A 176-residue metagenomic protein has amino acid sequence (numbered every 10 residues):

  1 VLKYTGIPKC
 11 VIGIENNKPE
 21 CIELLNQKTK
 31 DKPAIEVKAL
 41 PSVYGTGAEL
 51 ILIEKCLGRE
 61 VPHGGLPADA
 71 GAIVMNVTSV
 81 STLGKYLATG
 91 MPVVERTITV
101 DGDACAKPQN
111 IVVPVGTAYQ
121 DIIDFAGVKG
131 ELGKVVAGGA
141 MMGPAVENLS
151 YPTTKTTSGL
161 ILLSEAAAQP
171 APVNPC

Functional and structural regions predicted by a protein language model:
V1-T5: Histidine-anchored nucleotide/phosphate-binding helix
P8-Y119, F125-G130, G139: Hydrophobic alpha-helical positions that pack around
I98-V100, K129-L162: Ubiquitin-like/PB1-type beta-grasp interaction modules and other compact soluble beta-rich domains
I111, S150-P152, A168: Replace "in large, NTP-powered and nucleic-acid-processing enzymes" with "in large, NTP-powered factors and other
V112, D124-F125, K134, V173-C176: Composition- and surface-driven signal marking solvent-exposed, interaction-prone regions in large proteins
Y119, A140-P144, A167-A168: Short, catalytically relevant binding-site loops at active-site mouths
L163-C176: Ferredoxin-like iron-sulfur electron-transfer modules
